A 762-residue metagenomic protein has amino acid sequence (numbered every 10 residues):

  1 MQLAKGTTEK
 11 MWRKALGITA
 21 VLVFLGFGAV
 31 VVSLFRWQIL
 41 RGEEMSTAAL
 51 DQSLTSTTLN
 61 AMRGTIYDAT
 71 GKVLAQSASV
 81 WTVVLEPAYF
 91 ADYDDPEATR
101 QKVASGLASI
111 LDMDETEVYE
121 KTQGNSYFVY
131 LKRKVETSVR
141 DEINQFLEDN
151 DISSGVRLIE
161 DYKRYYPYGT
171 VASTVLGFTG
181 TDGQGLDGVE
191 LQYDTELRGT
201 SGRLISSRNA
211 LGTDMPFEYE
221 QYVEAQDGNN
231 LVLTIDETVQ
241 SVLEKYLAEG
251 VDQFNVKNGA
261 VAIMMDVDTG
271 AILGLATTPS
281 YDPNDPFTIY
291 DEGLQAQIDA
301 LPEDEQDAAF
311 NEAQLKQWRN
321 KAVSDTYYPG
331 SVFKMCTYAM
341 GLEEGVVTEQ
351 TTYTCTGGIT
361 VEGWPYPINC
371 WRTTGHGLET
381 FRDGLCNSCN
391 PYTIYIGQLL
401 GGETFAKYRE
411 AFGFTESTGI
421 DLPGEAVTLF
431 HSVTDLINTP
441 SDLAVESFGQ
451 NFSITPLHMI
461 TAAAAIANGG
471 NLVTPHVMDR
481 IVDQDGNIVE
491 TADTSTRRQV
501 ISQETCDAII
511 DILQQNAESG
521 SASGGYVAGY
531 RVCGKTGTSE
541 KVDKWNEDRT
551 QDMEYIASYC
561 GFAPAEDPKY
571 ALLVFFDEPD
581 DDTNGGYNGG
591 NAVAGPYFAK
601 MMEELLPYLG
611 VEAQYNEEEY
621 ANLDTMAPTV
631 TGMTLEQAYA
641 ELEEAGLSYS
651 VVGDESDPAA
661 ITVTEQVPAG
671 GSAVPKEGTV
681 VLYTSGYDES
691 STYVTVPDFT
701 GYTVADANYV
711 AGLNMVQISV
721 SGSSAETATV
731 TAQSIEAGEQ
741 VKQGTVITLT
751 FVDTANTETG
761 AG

Functional and structural regions predicted by a protein language model:
M1-L301, T326, E403-E410, G525-A528 (+6 more regions): Periplasmic/cell-envelope proteins involved in peptidoglycan metabolism and beta-lactam response
L59-M62, A69, Q76-V80, S126 (+27 more regions): Extracytoplasmic
A61, Y93-Q101, R133-T137, G183-D187 (+14 more regions): Soluble non-cytosolic domains of exported or imported proteins
A75, W81, N209-Q221, D268-S331 (+1 more regions): Beta-lactam-recognizing serine transpeptidase/beta-lactamase-like catalytic domain environment
L85-P87, G177-G180, D266, G534 (+4 more regions): Flexible glycine-/small-residue-rich
R100, E117-Y127, K163, V256-T269 (+6 more regions): Acidic/histidine-enriched alpha-helical segments
A108-D112, E148, G180, R198 (+13 more regions): Sec-exported extracytoplasmic/periplasmic mature domains
A492, G529, D543, V574-G762: Ligand-recognition elements built from short beta-strands and adjacent flexible loops
